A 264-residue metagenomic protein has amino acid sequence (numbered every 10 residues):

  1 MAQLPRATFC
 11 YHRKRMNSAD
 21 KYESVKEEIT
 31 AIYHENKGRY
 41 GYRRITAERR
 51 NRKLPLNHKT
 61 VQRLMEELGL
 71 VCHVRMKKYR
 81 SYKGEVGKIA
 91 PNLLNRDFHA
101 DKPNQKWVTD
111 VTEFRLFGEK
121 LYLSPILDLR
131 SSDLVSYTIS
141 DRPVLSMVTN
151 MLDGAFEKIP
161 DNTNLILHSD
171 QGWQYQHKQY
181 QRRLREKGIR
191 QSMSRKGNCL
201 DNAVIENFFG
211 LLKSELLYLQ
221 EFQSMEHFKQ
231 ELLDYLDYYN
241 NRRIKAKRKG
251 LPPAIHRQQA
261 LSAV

Functional and structural regions predicted by a protein language model:
M1-A2, F9, I29, I45 (+15 more regions): Mobile genetic element proteins and their domesticated derivatives, centered on retroelements and DNA transposons
M1-M16, E35-K37, R43, E226 (+1 more regions): K/E-rich alpha-helical interaction surfaces of small helical-bundle regulatory domains
L4-T8, S24, M147, Q179 (+5 more regions): Generic alpha-helical secondary structure signal
R6-K102, N198, A254-L261: Basic, flexible linker segments flanking DNA-binding modules in nucleic acid-interacting mobile-element proteins
K83-E85, S169-Q171, H177-K178, M193-K213 (+2 more regions): RNase H-like two-metal-ion nuclease catalytic core shared by retroviral integrases and related mobile-element nucleases
A100-V135, D141-R142: An active-site-proximal beta-strand-loop segment
T138-P160: Active-site beta-loop-alpha junctions of metal-dependent nucleic acid enzymes, especially the RNase H-like/DDE
K178, R185-I189, L211-V264: C-terminal domain-tail junction helix/linker
